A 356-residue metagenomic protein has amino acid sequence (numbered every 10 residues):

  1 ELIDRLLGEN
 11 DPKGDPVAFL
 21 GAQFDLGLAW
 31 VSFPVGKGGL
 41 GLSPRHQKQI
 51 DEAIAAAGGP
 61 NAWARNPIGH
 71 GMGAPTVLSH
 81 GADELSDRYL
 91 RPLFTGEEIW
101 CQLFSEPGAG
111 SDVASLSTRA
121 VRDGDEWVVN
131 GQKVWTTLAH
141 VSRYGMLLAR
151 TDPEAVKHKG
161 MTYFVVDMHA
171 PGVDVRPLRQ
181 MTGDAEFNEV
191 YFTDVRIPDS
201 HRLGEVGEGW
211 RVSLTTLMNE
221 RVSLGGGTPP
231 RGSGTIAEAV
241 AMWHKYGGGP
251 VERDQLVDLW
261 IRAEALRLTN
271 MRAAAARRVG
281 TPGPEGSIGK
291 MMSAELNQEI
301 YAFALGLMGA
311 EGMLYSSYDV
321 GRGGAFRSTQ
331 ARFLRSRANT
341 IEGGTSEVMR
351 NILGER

Functional and structural regions predicted by a protein language model:
E1-I68, L78, E84-R88, P92-T95 (+7 more regions): Amphipathic, small/basic residue-rich leader segments at the start of a protein or domain
R45, Q49, V212-E220, L224-G225 (+1 more regions): Glycine-rich phosphate/cofactor-binding loops in nucleotide/flavin-utilizing enzymes
G96-F104, L148: A short, Trp-centered hydrophobic/proline-enriched beta-strand micro-motif
A109, V134-H140, M181-T182, A338-G343: Glycine-rich phosphate/pyrophosphate-binding beta-alpha loops
T118-V121: A structural signal for short hydrophobic beta-strand segments in well-ordered beta-sheet cores
E126, N130-R176: A short core secondary-structure module
V173-L268, N339, E355: Glycine-rich beta->alpha junctions and the first turn(s) of the following alpha-helix
G247-R253, E264-G321: C-terminal helix-coil-helix/basic helical segment that borders enzyme active sites and/or dimer interfaces and provides
